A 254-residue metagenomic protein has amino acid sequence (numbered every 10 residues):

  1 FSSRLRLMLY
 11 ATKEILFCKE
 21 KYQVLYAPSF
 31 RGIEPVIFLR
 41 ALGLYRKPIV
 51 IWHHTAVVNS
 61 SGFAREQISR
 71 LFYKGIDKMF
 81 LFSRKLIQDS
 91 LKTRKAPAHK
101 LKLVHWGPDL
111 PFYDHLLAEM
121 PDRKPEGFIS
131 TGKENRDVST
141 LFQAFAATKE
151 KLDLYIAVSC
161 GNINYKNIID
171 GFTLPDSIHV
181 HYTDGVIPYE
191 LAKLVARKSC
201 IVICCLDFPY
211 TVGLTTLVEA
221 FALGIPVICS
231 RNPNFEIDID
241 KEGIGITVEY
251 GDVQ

Functional and structural regions predicted by a protein language model:
A11-G32, V50-I51: Short N-terminal targeting/anchoring amphipathic segment
T12-K21, N59-F80: Membrane-proximal helix-turn-helix segments that form the acceptor-binding/catalytic region of lipid-linked
V24-Y26, A41-N59, W106: Active-site proximal beta-strand in glycosyltransferases
K85, G107: Carbohydrate-associated surface elements
L91-K92, H99-K102, P108-P125, R136-F142: Acidic anion/phosphate-binding donor-loop and adjacent secondary structure in glycosyltransferase catalytic cores
K166-R197: Nucleotide-activated donor-binding/catalytic signature segment of Leloir-type glycosyltransferases, i.e., the conserved
K193-Y210, I225: Acidic donor-binding loop of glycosyltransferase active sites
E236-Q254: Change "using UDP/GDP/dTDP sugars" to "using nucleotide sugars
